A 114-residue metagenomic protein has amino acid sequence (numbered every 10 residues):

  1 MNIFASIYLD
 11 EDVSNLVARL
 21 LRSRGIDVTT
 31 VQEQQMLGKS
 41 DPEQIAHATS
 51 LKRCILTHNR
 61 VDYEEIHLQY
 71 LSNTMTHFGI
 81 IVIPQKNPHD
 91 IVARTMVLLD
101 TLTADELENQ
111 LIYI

Functional and structural regions predicted by a protein language model:
M1, I26-V28, L51-T57, I83-Q85: N-terminal start-of-chain detector that recognizes signal peptides and the immediate post-cleavage beginning
M1-E11, N15, L20-S23, M36 (+2 more regions): Acidic, PIN/NYN-like endoribonuclease modules and their adjacent C-terminal/linker elements
D27-K39: Conserved BB-loop
D41, T49, R53-I66: Acidic, metal-binding active-site segment of PIN/NYN-like and related structure-specific nucleases
